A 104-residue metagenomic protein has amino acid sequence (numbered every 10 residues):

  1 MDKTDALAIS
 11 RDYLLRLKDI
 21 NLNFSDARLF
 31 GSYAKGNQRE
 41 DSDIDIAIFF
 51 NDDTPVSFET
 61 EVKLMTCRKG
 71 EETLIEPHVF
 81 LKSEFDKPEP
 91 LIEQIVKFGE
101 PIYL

Functional and structural regions predicted by a protein language model:
M1-D26, K35-E40, N51-L104: Catalytic core of pol beta-like nucleotidyltransferases
S42-I44: Short, conserved active-site loops that position catalytic residues or coordinate cofactors/metal ions across diverse
I46-I48: Short beta-strand->loop micro-motif that forms the acidic, two-metal-ion catalytic signature in nucleotide-processing
